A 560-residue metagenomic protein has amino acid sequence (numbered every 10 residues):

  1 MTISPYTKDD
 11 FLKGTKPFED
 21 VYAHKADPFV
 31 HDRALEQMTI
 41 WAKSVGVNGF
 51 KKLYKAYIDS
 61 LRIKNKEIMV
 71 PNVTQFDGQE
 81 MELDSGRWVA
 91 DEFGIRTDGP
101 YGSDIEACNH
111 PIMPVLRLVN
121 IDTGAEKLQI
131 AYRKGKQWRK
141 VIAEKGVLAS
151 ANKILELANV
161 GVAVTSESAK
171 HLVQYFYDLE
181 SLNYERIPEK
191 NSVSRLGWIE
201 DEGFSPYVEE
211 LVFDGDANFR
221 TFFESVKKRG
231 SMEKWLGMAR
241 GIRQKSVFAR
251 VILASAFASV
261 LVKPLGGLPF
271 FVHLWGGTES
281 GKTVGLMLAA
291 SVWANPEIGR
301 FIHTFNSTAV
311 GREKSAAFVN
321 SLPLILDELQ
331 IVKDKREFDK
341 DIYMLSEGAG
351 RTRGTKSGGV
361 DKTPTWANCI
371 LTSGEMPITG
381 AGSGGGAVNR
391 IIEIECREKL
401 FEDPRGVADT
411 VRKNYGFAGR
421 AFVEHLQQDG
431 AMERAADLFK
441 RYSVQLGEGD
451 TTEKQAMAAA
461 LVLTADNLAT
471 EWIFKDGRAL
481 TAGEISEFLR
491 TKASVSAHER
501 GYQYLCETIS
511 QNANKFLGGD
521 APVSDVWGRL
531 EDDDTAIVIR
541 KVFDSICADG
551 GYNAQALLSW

Functional and structural regions predicted by a protein language model:
I3-P5, D27-V247, K314-S315, V319 (+1 more regions): Conserved glycine-centered beta->alpha loop in an early N-terminal alpha/beta scaffold
A26-E36, A56-Q75, E80, Y184-I242 (+2 more regions): DNA transaction DNA-binding modules
L211-I298, A459: P-loop NTPase catalytic core of nucleic-acid-dependent motor ATPases
G285-R336: AAA+/P-loop NTPase substrate/partner-engagement loops
V319, T355-T372, A387: AAA+/SF3 P-loop NTPase mechanochemical coupling elements
E328, A367-P377, E395-R397: A short beta-strand-to-loop transition that corresponds to the Sensor-1 phosphate-sensing loop of AAA+ P-loop ATPases
D339-G354: Conserved catalytic/switch belt of AAA+ P-loop NTPases
P364-W366, G382-W472: Phosphate-sensing "switch" segment of ASCE/P-loop ATPases
